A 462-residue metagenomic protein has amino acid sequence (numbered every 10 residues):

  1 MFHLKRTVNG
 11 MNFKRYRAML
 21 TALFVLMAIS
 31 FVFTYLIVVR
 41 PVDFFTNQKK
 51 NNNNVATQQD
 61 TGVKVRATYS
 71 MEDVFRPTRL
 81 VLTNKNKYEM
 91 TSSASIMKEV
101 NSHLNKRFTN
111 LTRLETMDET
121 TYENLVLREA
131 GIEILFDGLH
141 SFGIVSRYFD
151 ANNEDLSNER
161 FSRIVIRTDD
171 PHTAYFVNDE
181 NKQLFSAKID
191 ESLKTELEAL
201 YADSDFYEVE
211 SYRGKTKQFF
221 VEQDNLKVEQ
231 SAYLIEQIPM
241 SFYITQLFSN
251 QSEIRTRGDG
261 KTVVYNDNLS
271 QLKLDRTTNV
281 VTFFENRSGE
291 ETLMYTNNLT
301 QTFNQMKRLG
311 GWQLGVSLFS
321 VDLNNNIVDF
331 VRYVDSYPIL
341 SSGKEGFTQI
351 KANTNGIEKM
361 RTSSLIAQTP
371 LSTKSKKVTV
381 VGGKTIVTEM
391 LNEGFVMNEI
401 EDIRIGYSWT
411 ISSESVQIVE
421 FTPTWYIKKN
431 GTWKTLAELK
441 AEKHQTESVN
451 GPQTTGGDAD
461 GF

Functional and structural regions predicted by a protein language model:
M1-R15: N-terminal Lys/Arg-rich, disordered targeting/topogenic segments
K5-V8, V32-M294: Preferential activation on post-signal-peptide N-terminal prodomains/segments of secreted or lumenal proteins
R17-I37: Hydrophobic membrane-insertion alpha-helices, especially the h-region of bacterial N-terminal signal peptides
I96, R287-N325, L371-E414: Short, non-transmembrane alpha-helical segments in secretory-pathway proteins
Y243-R276, V281, Q313-I357, T362-S364 (+1 more regions): Exposed beta-strand-loop-beta-strand "reactive/processing" segments of non-cytosolic proteins
T302, I350, P423-G431, L436-H444 (+1 more regions): Conserved histidines in hydrophobic membrane contexts and catalytic metal-binding motifs
N355-T379: Short helix-loop boundary/capping segments
E442, N450-F462: TerminUS-proximal long segments
